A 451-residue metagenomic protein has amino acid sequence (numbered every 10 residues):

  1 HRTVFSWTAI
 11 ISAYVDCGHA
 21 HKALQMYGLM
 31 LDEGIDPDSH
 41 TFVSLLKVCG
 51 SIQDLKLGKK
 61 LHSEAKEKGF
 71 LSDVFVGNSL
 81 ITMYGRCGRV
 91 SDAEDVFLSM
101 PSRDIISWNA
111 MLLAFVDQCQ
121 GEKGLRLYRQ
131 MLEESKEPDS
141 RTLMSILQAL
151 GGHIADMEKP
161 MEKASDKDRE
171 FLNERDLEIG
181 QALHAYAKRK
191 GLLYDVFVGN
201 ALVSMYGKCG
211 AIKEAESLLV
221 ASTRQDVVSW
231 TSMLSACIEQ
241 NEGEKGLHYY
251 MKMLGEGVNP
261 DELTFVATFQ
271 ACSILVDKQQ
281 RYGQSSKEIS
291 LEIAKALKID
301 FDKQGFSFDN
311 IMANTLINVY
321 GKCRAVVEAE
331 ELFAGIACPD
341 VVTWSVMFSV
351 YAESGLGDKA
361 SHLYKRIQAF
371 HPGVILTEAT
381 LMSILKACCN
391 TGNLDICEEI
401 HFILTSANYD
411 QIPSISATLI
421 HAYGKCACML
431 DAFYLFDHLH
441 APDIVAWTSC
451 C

Functional and structural regions predicted by a protein language model:
T3, W7-T8, S12, A23 (+36 more regions): Pentatricopeptide repeat
L55-L57, T82, R86, L172-Q181 (+5 more regions): Helix-turn-helix repeat elements of alpha-solenoid scaffolds
K68, G121, L132-L183, K190 (+6 more regions): Alpha-helical repeat/alpha-solenoid scaffolds of the HEAT/ARM/MIF4G superfamily and closely related elongated all-alpha
